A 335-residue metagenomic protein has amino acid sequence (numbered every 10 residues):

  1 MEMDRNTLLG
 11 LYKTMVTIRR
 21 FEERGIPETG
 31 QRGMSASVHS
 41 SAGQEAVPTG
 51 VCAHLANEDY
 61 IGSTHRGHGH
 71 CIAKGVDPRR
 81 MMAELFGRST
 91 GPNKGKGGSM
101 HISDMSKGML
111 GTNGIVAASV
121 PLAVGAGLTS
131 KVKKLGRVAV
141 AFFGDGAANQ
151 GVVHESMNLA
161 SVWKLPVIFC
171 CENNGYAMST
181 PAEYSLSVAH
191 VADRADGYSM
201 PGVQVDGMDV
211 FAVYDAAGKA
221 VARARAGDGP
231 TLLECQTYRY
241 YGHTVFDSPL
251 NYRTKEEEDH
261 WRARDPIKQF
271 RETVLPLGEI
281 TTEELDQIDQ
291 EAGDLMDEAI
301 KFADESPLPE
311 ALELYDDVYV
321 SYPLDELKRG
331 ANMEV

Functional and structural regions predicted by a protein language model:
M1-V47, H54, Y241, S248-L250 (+1 more regions): Conserved acidic/glycine
E23-W163, P181-S187, A192-S199: Cofactor-binding active-site loop characterized by glycine-rich and histidine/acidic residues
H65, C235-T237, V318: A general secondary-structure junction signal
C71-A73, S179, H243, E313: Short acidic, gly/pro-rich beta-turn/loop elements at beta-sheet edges and active-site/ligand-binding grooves
G108-E305: Glycine-rich ThDP/TPP pyrophosphate-binding loop and its adjacent helix/strand module within ThDP-dependent enzymes
